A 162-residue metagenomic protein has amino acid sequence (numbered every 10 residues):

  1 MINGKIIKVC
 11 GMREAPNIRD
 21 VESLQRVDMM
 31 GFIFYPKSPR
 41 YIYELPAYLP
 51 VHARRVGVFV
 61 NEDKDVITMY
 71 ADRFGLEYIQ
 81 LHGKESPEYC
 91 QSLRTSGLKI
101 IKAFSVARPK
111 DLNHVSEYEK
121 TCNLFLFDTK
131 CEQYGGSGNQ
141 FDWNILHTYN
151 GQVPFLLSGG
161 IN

Functional and structural regions predicted by a protein language model:
M1-N162: Conserved N-terminal beta1-alpha1 strand-loop-helix module at the mouth
